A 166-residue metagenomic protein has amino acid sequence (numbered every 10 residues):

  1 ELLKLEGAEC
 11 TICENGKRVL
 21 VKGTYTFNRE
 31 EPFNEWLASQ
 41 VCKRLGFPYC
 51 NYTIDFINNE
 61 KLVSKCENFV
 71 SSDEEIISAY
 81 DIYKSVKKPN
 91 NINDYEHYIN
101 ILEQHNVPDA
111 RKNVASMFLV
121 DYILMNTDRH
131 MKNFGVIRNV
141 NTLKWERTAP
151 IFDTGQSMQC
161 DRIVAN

Functional and structural regions predicted by a protein language model:
E1-V86: Conserved ATP-binding subdomain of kinase catalytic cores across diverse folds
T24-N28, Y83-V107: Short histidine-centered catalytic/ligand-binding loop motif
D94-I163: Conserved kinase catalytic-core segment
